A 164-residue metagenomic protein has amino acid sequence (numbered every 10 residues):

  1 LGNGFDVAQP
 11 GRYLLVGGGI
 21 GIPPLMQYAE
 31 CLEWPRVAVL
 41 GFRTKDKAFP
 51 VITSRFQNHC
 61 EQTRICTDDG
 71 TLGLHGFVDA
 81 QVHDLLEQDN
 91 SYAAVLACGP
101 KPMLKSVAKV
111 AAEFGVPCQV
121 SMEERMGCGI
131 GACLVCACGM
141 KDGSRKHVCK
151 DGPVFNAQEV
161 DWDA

Functional and structural regions predicted by a protein language model:
L1-V120: FNR/FR-type flavoprotein reductase catalytic core
P24, K101-K105, E123-V154: Local cysteine-cluster metal-coordination motifs and their immediate loop/turn environment, predominantly Fe-S cluster
A29-E33, A111, G127, K141-G143 (+2 more regions): Generic secondary-structure boundary signal with a strong preference for alpha-helix termini
K45-K47, T71-L72, R125-G129, F155: Short gly/pro/ser/thr-enriched loop/turn and capping motifs at secondary-structure boundaries
K150-A164: Short microdomains enriched in Cys/His and/or Lys/Arg
